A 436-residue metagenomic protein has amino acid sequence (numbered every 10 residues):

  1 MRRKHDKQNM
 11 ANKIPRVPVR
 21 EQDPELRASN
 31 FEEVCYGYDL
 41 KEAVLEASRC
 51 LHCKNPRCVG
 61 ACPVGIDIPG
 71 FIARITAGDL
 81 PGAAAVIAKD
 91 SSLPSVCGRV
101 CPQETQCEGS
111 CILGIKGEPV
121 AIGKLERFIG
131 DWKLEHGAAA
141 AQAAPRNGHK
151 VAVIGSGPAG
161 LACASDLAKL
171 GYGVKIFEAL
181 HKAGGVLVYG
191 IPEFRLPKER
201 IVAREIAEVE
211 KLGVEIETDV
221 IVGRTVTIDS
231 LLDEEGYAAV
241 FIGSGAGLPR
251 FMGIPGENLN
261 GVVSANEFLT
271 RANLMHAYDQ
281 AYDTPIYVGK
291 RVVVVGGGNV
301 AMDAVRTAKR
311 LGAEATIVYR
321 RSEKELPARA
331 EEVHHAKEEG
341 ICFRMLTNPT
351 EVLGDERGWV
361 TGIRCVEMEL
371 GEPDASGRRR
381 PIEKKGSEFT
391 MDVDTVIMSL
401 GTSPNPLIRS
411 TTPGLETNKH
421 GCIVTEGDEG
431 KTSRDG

Functional and structural regions predicted by a protein language model:
R27-E46, I66-R99, K116-P145, A272-N273: Ferredoxin-type iron-sulfur electron-transfer modules in oxidoreductases and energy-metabolism complexes
C50-C53, C58, C62, C97 (+3 more regions): Short cysteine clusters
G82, P145, K150-I154, I206-I254 (+4 more regions): Feature captures the FAD/FMN-dependent oxidoreductase FAD-binding
S92, G157-A159, K182, G298-V300: Residue-level detector of alpha-helix initiation sites
R146-A159, Y287-V295: Beta1/beta-strand and adjacent pyrophosphate-binding region of the FAD-binding site in flavoprotein oxidoreductases
H149-K175, A301-K309: N-terminal Rossmann-like FAD-binding beta1-loop-alpha1 element of flavoenzymes
I176, L180-K211, I216-E217, V305-E351: Rossmann-like dinucleotide-binding cores of NAD(P)H-dependent redox enzymes
N258-G289, P373-G436: FAD-site-proximal beta/loop scaffold in flavoenzymes
